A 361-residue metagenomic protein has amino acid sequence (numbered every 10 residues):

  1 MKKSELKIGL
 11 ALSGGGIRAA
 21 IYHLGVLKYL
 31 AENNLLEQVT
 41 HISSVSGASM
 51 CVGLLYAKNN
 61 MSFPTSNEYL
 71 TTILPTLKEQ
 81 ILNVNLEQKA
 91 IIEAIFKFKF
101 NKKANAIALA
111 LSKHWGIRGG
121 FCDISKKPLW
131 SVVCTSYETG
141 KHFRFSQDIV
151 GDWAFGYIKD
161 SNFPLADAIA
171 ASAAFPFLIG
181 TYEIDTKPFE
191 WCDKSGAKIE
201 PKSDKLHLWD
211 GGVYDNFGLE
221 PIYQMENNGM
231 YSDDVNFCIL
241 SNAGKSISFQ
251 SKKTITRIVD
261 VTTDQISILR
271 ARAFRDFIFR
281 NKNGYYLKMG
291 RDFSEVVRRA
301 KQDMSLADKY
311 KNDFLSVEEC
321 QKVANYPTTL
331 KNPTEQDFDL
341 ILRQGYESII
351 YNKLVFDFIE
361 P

Functional and structural regions predicted by a protein language model:
K2, F121-K126, I199-P201, Y231: Solvent-exposed alpha-helices and their adjacent loops that cap or buttress functional pockets in soluble metabolic
K3-A11, G16-I107, S146-Q147: Patatin-like phospholipase
G9-A11, H41-S44, S131-V133, H207 (+1 more regions): Structural recognition of the beta-strand scaffold that forms the well-ordered cores of secreted hydrolase catalytic
I17-A20, S49-V52, T139-K141, D215-F217 (+1 more regions): Flexible loop/turn segments at secondary-structure boundaries
R18, K89-I92, K97, S125-M225: Active-site gating loop/helix substructures
N60-I107, Q147-V150, K198-P361: Non-catalytic peripheral regions of patatin-like phospholipases
N105-C122, K127-P128: Extended, Lys/Arg-enriched charged tracts that mediate electrostatic binding to polyanionic substrates
